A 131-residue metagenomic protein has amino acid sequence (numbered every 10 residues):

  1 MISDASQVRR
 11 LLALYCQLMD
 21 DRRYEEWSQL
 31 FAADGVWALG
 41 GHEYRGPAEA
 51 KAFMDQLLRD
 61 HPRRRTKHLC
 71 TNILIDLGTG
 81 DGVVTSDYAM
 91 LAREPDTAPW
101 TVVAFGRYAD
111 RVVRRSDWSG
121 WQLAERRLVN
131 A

Functional and structural regions predicted by a protein language model:
M1-Q29: Short, low-complexity N-terminal intrinsically disordered segments enriched in polar/charged residues
I2, Y44, P99: Charge-dense, low-complexity intrinsically disordered segments
Q7, K67, A104: Soluble or luminal CAZymes and related metallo-dependent hydrolases
R10, C70, R107: Short, conserved clusters of charged catalytic residues that mark active-site and nucleotide-handling motifs
Y24-M90: A solvent-exposed, acidic/Ser-Thr-rich amphipathic alpha-helical stretch
V83, W100, F105-A131: Short beta-strand edge/turn micro-motifs at domain boundaries
L91-T101: Short, cysteine-centered beta-strand-loop-beta hairpins and adjacent loop/turn segments enriched in charged/polar
